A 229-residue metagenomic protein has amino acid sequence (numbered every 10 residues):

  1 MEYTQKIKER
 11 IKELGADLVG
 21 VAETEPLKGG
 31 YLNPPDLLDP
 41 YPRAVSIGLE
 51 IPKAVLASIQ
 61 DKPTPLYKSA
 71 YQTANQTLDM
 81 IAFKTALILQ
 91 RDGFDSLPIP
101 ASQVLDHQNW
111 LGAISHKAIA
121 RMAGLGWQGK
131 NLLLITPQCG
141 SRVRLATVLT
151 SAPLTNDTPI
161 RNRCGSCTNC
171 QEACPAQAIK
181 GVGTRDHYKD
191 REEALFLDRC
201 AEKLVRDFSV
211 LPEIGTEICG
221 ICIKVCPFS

Functional and structural regions predicted by a protein language model:
M1-Q72: Non-catalytic, usually N-terminal nucleic-acid engagement modules in DNA/RNA processing proteins
A70-S229: Catalytic cores of enzyme domains
